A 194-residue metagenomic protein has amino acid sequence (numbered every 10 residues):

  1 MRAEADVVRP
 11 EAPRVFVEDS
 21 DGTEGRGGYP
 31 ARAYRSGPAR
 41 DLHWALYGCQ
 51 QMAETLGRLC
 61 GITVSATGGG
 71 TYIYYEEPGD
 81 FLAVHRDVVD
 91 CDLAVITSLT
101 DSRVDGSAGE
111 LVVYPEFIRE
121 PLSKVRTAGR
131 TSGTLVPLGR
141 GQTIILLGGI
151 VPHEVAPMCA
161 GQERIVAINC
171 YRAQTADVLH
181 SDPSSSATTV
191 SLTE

Functional and structural regions predicted by a protein language model:
M1-C60: Non-heme Fe(II)/2-oxoglutarate
R40-H43, L59-C60, D80-V84, V155-A156: Short helix-to-loop capping/linker segments positioned immediately adjacent to catalytic or ligand/cofactor-binding
C60-T71: A short coil-to-beta-strand element that immediately follows conserved catalytic motifs
S65, V104-G106, Q162: A cross-taxa feature marking solvent-exposed loop/turn segments within ectodomains of secreted and single-pass membrane
G69-Y72, V95-T97, A167-Y171: A structural signal for short, well-ordered beta-strand segments
E76-I145, G149-I150, A176-S181: Catalytic core of non-heme Fe(II) oxygenases with the double-stranded beta-helix
V151-V166: Ligand-binding loop in jelly-roll beta-barrel domains
G161, I168-E194: Double-stranded beta-helix
